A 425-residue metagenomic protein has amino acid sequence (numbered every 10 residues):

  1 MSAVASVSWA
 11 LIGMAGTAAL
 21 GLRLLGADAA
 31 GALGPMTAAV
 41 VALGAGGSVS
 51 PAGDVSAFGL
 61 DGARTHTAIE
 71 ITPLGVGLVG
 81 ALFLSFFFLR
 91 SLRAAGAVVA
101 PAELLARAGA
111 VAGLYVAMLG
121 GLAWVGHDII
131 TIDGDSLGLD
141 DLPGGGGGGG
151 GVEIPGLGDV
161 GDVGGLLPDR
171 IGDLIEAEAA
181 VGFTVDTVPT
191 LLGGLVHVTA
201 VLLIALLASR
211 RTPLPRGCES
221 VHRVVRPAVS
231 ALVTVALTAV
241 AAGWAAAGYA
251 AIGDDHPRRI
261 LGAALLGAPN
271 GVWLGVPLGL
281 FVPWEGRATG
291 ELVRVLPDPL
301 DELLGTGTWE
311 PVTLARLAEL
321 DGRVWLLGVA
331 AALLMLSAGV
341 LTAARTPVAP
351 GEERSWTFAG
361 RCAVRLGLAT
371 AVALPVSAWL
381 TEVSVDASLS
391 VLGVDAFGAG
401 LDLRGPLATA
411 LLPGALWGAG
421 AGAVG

Functional and structural regions predicted by a protein language model:
M1, A5, A231, A242 (+6 more regions): Long compositionally biased, domain-poor regions of proteins
M1-L22, G31, V98-A117, E219-L237 (+1 more regions): Alpha-helical transmembrane segments and their helix-start/interface "positive-inside/aromatic belt" motifs in integral
A3-L82, W124-D186, A247-A331, A344 (+1 more regions): Long, glycine/tryptophan/cysteine-rich extracytoplasmic
I12, G75-L84, Y115-G121, A200 (+2 more regions): Hydrophobic alpha-helical transmembrane segments of multi-pass integral membrane proteins
A68-A123: A cross-kingdom signal targeting lumenal/periplasmic-facing segments of multi-pass membrane and secretory-pathway
L84-A95, V196-E219, L237, A241 (+1 more regions): Juxtamembrane interface elements at the cytosolic ends of transmembrane helices in multi-pass membrane proteins
R216-R259: A structural/positional concept
A315-A371, W379: Extended, compositionally biased non-globular segments
